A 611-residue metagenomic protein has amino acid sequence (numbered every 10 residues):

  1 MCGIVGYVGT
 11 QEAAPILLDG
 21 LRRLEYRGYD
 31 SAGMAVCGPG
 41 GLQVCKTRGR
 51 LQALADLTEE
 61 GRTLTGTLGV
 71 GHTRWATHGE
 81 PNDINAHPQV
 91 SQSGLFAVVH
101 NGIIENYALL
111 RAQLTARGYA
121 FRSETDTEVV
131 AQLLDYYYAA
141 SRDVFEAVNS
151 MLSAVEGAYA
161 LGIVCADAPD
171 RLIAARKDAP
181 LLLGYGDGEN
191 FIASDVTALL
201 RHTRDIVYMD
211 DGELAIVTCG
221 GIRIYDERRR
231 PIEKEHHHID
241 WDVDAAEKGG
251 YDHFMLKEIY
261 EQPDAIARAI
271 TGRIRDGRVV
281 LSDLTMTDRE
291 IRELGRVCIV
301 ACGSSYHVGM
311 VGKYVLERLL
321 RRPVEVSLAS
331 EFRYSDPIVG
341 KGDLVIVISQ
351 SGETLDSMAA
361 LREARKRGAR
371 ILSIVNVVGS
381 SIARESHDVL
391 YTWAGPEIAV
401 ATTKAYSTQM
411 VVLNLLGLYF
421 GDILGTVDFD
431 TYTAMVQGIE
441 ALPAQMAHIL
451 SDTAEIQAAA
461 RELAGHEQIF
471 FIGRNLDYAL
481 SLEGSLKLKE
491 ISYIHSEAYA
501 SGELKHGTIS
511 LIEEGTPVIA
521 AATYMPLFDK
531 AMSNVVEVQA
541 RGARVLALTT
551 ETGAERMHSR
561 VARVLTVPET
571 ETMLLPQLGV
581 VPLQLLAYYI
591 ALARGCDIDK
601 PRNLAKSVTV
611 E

Functional and structural regions predicted by a protein language model:
M1-K248, D252-H253, D264-C298, Y334 (+5 more regions): Conserved short alpha-helical segments that host acidic/polar catalytic motifs at enzyme active sites
Y7-T10, H100, A120, Y137-S141 (+16 more regions): Hydrophobic alpha-helical scaffolding
T67, G71-I84, R275-R289, G312-I348 (+2 more regions): Glycine-rich oxoanion-binding loops at beta->alpha junctions
V155-E189, A464-E490, M525, M532: Acidic/histidine-rich
R229, R544, T570-E611: Generic C-terminus detector
Q262-I266, I270-C298, D388-P517, F528 (+1 more regions): Active-site phosphate/pyrophosphate-binding segments
R292-A441, A521-P526, K530-L565, L586: Glycine-rich phosphate-binding loops that contact phosphosugars or nucleotide phosphates
